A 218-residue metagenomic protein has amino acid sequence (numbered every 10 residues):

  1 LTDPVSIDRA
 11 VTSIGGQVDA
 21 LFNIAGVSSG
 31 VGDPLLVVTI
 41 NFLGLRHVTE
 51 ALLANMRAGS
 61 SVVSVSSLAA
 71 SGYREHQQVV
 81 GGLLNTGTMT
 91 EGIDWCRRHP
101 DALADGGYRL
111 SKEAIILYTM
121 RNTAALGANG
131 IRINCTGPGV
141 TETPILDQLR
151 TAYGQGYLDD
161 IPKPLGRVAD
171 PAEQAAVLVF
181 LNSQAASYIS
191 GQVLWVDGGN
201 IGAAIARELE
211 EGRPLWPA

Functional and structural regions predicted by a protein language model:
L1-V5, I14: Rossmann-fold cofactor-recognition segment
F22, V63-V65, I133-T136, L146 (+2 more regions): Hydrophobic structural elements of the Rossmann-like NAD(P)H-binding subdomain that define the short-chain
G26-V31, A58-A128, V140: Catalytic loop of short-chain dehydrogenase/reductase
H47, A104-Y108, E113-I116, C135 (+3 more regions): C-terminal helical subdomain
A54, A124-A125, S187: Alpha-helical segment proximal to the catalytic Tyr-Lys
G137-Q148, G202: Short, flexible catalytic-loop segment of classical short-chain dehydrogenase/reductase
S190-A218: Short C-terminal tail/terminal secondary-structure segment of NAD(P)H-dependent dehydrogenase/reductase domains
